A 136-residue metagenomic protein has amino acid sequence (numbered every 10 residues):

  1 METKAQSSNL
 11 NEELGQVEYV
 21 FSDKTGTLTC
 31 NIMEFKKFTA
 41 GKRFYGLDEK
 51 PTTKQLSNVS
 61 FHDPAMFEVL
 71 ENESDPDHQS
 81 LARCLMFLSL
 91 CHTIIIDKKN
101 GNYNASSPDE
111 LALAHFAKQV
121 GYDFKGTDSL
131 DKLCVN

Functional and structural regions predicted by a protein language model:
M1-N136: Conserved cytosolic headpiece of P-type ATPases
